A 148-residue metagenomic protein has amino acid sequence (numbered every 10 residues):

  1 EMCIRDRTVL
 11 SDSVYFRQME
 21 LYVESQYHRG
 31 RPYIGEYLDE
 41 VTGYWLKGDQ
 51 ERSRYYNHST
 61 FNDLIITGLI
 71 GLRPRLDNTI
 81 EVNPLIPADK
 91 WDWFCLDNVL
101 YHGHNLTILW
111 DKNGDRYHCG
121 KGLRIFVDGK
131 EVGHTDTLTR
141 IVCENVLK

Functional and structural regions predicted by a protein language model:
R5-H104, G114: Non-catalytic carbohydrate-binding regions of carbohydrate-active enzymes
V99-N105, L109-K148: C-terminal beta-sandwich/jelly-roll accessory domains of carbohydrate-active enzymes
